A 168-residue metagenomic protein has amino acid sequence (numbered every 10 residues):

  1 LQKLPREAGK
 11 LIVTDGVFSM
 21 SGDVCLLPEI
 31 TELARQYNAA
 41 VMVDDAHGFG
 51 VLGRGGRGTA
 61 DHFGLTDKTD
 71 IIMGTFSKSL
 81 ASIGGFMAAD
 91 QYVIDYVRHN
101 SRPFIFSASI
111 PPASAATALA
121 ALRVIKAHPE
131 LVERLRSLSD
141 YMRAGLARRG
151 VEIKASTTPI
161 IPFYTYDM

Functional and structural regions predicted by a protein language model:
L1-V43: Active-site phosphate-binding strand-loop segment of PLP-dependent enzymes
K10, M73, S107-A108, V151-T157: Short beta-strand
V17-S21, G48-V51, F104-I105, P162-F163: Short, small-residue-enriched loops and turns at beta-alpha junctions that line or gate enzyme active sites
D61-Y96: Active-site PLP attachment segment
I83, S101-I110: A short glycine-threonine-serine/GTX helix/turn-capping micro-motif
S109-H128, R134, L138-R143, A147-R148: Structural motif of enzymes handling amino- and sulfur-group chemistry
E133-D140, A147-M168: Conserved PLP-binding catalytic core of the aspartate aminotransferase-like
